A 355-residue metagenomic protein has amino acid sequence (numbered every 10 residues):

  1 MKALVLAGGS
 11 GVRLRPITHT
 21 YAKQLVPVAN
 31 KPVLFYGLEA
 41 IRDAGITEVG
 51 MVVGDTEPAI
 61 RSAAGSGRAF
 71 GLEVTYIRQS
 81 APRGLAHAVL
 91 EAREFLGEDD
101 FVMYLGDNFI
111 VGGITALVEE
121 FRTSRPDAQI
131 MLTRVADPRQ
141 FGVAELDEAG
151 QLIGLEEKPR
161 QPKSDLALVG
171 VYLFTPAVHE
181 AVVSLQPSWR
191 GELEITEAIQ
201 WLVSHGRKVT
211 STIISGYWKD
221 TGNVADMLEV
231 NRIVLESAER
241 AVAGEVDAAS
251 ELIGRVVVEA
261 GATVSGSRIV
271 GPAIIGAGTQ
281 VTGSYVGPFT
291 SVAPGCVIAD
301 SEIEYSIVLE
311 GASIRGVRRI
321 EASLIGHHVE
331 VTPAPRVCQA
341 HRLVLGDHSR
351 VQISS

Functional and structural regions predicted by a protein language model:
M1-V5, R13-P16, V26-P27, K31-L105 (+4 more regions): Conserved N-terminal catalytic core of the sugar/cofactor nucleotidyltransferase
G9, D107, R134, N223: Active-site glycine-centered loops adjacent to acidic/histidine catalytic or metal-binding residues that shape
Q24, E73-T75, Q151, K208-T210: Conserved beta-strand segments of alpha/beta enzyme cores
L25, A144-L146, S211: A structural signal for short hydrophobic beta-strand segments in well-ordered beta-sheet cores
G50-G54, M131-L132, L324: Short internal beta-strands
D55, L173-F174, G222: A conserved hydrophobic position in a structured secondary element of the catalytic/binding core that shapes
I110-W189: Conserved core of the sugar-phosphate nucleotidyltransferase
A177, S184-S355: Left-handed beta-helix
